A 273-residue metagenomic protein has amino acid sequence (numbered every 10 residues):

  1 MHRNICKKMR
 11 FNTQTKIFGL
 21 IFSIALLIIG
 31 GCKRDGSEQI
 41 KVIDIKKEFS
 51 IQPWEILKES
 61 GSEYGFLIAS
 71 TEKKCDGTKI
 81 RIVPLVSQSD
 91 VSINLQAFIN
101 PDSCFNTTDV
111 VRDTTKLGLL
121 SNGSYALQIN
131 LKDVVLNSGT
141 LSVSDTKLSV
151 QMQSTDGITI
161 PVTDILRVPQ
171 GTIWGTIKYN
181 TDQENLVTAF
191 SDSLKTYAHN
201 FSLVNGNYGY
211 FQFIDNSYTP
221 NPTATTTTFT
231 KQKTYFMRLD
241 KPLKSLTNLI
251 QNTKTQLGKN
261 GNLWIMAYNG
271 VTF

Functional and structural regions predicted by a protein language model:
M1-R34: Sec-dependent bacterial lipoprotein signal peptides
F18-S23, I40, K116, K132: Residue-level signal for the start and early helices of compact helical domains
I24-S50: Bacterial Sec-dependent N-terminal signal peptides
I43-F273: First exposed extracellular module after export/assembly in secreted or surface-exposed proteins
